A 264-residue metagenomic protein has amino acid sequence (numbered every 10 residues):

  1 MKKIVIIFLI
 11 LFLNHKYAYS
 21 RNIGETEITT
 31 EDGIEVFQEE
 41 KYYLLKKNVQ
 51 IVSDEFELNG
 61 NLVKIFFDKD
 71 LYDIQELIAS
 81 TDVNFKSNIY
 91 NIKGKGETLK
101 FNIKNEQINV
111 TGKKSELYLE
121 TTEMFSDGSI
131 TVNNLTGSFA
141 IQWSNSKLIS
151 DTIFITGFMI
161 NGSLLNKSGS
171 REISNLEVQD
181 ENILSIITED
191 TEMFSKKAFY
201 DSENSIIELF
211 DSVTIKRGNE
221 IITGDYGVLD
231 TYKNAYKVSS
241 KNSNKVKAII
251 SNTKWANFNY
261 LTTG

Functional and structural regions predicted by a protein language model:
I4-F12: Sec-dependent N-terminal signal peptides
Y17-G264: N-terminal amphipathic/hydrophobic interface segments
